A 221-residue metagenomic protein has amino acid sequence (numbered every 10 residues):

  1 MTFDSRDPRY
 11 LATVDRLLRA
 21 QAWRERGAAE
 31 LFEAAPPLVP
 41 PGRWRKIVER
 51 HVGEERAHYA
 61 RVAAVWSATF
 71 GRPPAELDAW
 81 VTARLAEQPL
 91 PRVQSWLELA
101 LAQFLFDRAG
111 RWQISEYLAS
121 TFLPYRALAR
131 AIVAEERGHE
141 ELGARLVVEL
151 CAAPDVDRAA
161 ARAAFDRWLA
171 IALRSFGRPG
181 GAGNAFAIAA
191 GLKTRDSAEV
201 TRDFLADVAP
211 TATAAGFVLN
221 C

Functional and structural regions predicted by a protein language model:
M1-A20, D78-Q103, S120, A153-P154 (+2 more regions): Acidic/His metal-coordination segments adjacent to aromatic residues that form catalytic metal sites in metalloenzymes
D7, A28-R50, A109-Y125: Helix-loop segments that flank and shape redox-cofactor active sites
Y10-Q21, V39-A57, E98-L99, L123-R137: Alpha-helical scaffold segments that form or flank carboxylate-/histidine-based iron centers
L18, V48, A100, A129 (+3 more regions): Hydrophobic packing residues in well-ordered alpha-helices of helical domains and bundles
K46, R50-D78, L142-L150: Conserved alpha-helical segments that form or flank metal/cofactor-binding pockets of metalloenzymes
G71-E141: Active-site-proximal alpha-helical scaffolds that flank and shape metal-associated catalytic sites
T121-G180: A contiguous pocket-lining binding segment that forms or flanks enzyme active sites
F176-C221: C-terminal accessory extensions/subdomains outside the catalytic/core fold
